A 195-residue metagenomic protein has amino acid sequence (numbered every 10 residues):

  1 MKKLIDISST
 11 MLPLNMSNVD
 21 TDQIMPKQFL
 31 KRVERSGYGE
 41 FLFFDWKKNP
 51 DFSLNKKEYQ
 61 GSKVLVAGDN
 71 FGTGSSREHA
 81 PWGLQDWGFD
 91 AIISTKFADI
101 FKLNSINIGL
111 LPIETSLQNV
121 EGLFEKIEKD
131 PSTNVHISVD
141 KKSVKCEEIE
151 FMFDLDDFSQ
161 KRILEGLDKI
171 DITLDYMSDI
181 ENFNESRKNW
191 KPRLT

Functional and structural regions predicted by a protein language model:
M1-G68, G72-T195: Cytosolic catalytic domains that perform sulfur/thiol-centered chemistry
